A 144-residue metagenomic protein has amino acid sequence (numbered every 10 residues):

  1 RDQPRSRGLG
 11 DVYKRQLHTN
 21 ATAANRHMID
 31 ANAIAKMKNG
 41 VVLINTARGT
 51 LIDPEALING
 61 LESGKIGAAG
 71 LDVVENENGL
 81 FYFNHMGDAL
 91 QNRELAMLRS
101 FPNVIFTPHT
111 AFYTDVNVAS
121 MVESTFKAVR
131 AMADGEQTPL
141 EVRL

Functional and structural regions predicted by a protein language model:
R1, H27-N32, E55, Q91-E94: A generic local structural motif
R1-Y13: Single conserved hydrophobic/aromatic residue that forms the stacking wall/gate of nucleotide- or nucleobase-binding
D2, H18, H27, H109: Histidine-centered active-site/metal-ligand motif
D11-R15, K38-V41: Short acidic/histidine-rich motifs immediately flanking catalytic phosphotransfer sites in two-component signaling
Q16-L17, N45, L71, F106: Redox-cofactor binding/interface segments in oxidoreductases and associated redox assembly factors
H18-A21, A47-R48, V74-E75: Short glycine-/small-residue-rich Rossmann-like dinucleotide-binding loops
A23-L43: Rossmann-fold NAD(P) dinucleotide-binding segment
G40, T50-L144: Rossmann-like dinucleotide-binding domain for NAD(H)/NADP(H)
